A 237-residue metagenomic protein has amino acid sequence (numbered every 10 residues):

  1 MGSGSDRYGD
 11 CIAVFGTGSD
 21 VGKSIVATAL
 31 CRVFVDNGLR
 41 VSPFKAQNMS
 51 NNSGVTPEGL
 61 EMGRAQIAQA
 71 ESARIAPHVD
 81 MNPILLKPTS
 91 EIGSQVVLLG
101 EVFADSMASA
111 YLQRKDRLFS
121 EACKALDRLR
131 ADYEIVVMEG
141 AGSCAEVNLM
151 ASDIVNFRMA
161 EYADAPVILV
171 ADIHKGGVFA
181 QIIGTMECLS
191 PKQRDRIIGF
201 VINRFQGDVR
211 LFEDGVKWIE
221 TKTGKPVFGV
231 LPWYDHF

Functional and structural regions predicted by a protein language model:
G2-F237: Flexible phosphate-sensing "switch/lid" loops adjacent to ATP/NTP-binding sites across phosphate-transfer
